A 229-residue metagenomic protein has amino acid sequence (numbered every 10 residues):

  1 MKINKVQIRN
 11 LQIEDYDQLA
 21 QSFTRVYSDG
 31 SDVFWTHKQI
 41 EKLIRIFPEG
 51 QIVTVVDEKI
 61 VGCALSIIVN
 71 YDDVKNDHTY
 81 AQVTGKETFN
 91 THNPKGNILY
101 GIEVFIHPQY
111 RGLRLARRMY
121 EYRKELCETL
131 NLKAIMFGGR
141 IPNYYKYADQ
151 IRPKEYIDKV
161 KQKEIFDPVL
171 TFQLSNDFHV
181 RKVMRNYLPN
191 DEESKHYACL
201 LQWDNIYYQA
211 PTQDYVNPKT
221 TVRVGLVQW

Functional and structural regions predicted by a protein language model:
M1-D77: Short amphipathic alpha-helix that is part of the acyltransferase structural core
K2, Q7-E14, M119-L126, K182-T212: C-terminal/domain-terminus segments
L11, V104-I106: Hydrophobic adenine-recognition pocket in adenosine-nucleotide-binding enzymes
F34, V53, I60, Y100 (+2 more regions): A structural signal for short, well-ordered beta-strand segments and their strand-loop junctions that often border
G50-I52, N97, K195-L201, R223-G225: Short beta-strand micro-motifs in enzyme catalytic cores
A64-E103, R118-E121, R140-P168, L174 (+2 more regions): Conserved acyl-donor/pantetheine-binding loop and adjacent beta-alpha core of acyl/acetyltransferases and related
I106, G112-C127, M136-F137: Conserved acetyl-CoA-binding loop-helix of GNAT-fold acetyltransferases
Q213-W229: Hydrophobic structural segments
